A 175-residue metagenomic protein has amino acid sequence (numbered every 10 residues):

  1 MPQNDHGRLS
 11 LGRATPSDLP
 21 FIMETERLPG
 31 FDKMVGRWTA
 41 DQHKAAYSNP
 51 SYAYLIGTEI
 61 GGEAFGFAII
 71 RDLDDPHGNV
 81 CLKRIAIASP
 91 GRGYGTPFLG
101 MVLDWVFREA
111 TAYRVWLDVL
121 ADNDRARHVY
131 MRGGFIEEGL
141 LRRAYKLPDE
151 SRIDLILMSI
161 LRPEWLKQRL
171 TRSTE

Functional and structural regions predicted by a protein language model:
M1-D5: Short acidic N-proximal helix/loop "leader" segments that mark the beginning of a domain or an inter-domain linker
R13-S17, M23-P90, T96-L99, W105-A110 (+2 more regions): Acetyl-CoA-dependent GNAT
Y52, I153-L157: Short hydrophobic/aromatic beta-strand or adjacent loop that forms the aromatic wall/cage of a ligand/substrate-binding
T96, D122-G139: Conserved active-site alpha-helix within GNAT-family acetyltransferase domains
W116-D118, I136-I153: Conserved catalytic-core motifs of GNAT/GCN5-like acyltransferases
